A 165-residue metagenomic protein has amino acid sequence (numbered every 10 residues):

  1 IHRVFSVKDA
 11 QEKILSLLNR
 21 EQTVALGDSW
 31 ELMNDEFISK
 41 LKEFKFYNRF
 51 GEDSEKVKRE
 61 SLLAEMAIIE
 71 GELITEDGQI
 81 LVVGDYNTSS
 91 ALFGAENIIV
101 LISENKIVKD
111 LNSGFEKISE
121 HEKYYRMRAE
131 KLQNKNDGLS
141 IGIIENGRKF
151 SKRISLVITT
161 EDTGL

Functional and structural regions predicted by a protein language model:
I1-I68: N-terminal active-site beta-alpha-beta segment that forms phosphate/nucleotide-binding and substrate-recognition loops
L62-L165: Conserved phosphate- and dinucleotide-binding cores of soluble alpha/beta proteins, encompassing both enzyme active
